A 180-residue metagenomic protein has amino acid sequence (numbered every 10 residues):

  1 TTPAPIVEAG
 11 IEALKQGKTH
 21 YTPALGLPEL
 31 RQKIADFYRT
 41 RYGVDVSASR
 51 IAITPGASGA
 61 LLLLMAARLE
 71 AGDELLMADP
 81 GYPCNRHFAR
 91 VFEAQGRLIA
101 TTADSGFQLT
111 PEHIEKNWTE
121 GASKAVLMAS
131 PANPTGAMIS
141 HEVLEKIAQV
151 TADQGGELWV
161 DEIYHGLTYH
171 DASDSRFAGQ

Functional and structural regions predicted by a protein language model:
T1-G56, L63: N-terminal small-domain helix-loop-helix segment of the aminotransferase-like
A67-A89: Conserved PLP-anchoring active-site segment centered on the Schiff-base-forming lysine
D73, A94, D153-E157: A short helix->loop->beta-strand "cap" motif at the edges of active sites that frequently abuts
V91-R97: A short helix-loop-beta submotif of the ANL/AMP-binding
T102-S175: Active-site phosphate-binding strand-loop segment of PLP-dependent enzymes
